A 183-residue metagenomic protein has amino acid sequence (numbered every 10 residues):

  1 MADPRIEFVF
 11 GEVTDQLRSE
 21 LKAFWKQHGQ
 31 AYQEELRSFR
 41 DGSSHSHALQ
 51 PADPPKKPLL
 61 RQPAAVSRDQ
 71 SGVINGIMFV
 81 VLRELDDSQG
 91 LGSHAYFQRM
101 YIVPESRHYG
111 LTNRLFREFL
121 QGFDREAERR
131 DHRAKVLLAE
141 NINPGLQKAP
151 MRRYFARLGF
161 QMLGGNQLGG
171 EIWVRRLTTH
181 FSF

Functional and structural regions predicted by a protein language model:
M1-D3, E128-F183: Terminal substrate-recognition subdomain of acyl/acetyltransferases
M1-Q50: Short amphipathic alpha-helix that is part of the acyltransferase structural core
Y32, S38-H94: A conserved beta-strand-loop-helix scaffold within acyl/acetyltransferase catalytic domains
V66, Y96-R99, V136-I142: Extended hydrophobic secondary-structure segments that form protein cores and membrane-embedded regions
L82, Y101-S106, N141-N143: Short, flexible loop/turn elements at secondary-structure junctions
D87, G122-H132: Alpha-helix termini
G90-E105: Conserved acetyl-CoA binding element of GNAT-fold acetyltransferases
I102, R107-R125: Conserved acetyl-CoA-binding loop-helix of GNAT-fold acetyltransferases
